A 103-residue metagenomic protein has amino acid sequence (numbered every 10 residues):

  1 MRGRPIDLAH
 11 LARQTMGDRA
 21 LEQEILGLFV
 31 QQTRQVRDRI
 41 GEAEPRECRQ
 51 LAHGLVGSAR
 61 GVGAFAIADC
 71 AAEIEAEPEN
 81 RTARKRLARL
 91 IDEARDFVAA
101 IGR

Functional and structural regions predicted by a protein language model:
M1-A9, A20-R39, S58-R103: Amphipathic, coiled-coil-like alpha-helical segments
Q35-R49: Helix-loop segments that flank and shape redox-cofactor active sites
C48, A52, I67-A68: Solenoid-repeat scaffolds in large eukaryotic assemblies
L55: An anion-binding catalytic pocket shared by soluble metabolic enzymes
